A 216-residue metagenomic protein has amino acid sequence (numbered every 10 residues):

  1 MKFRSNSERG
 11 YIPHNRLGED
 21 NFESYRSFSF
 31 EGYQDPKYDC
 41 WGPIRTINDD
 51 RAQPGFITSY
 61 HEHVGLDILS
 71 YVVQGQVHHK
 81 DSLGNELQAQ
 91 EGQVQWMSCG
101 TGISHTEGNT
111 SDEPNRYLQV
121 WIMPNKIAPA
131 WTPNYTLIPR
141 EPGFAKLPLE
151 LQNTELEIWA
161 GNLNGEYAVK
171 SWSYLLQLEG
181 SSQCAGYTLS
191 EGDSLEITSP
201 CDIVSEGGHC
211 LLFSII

Functional and structural regions predicted by a protein language model:
M1-I216: Jelly-roll (double-stranded beta-helix
